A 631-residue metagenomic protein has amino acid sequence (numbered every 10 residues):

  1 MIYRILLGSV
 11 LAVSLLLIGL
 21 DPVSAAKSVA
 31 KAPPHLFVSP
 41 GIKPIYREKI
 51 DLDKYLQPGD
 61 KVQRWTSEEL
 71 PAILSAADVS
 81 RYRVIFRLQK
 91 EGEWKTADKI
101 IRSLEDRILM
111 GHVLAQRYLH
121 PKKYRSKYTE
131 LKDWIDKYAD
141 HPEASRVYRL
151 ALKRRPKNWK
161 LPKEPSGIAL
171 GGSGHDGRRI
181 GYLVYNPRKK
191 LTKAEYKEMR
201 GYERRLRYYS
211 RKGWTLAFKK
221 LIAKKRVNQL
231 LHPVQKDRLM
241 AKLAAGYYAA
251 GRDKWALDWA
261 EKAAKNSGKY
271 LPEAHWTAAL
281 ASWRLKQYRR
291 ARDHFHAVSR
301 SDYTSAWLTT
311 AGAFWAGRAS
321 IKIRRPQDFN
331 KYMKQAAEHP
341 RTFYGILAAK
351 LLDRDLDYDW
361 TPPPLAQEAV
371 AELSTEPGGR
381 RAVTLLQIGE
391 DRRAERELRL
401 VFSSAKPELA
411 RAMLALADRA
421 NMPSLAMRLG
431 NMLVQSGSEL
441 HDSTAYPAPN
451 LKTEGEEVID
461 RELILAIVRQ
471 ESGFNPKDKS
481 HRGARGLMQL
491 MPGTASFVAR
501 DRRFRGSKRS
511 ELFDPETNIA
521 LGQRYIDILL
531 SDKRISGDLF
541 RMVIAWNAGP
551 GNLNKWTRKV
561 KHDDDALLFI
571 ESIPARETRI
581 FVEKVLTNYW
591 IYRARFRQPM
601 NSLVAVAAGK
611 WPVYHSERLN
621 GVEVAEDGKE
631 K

Functional and structural regions predicted by a protein language model:
G8-I18: Bacterial N-terminal signal peptides
S39-G41, Y46-D51, K61-P156, K160 (+4 more regions): Alpha-helical, heptad-rich or low-complexity scaffold/stalk segments that mediate oligomerization or tethering
K54-K61, F86-W94, K122-Y128, G174-G181 (+5 more regions): Helix-turn-helix repeat elements of alpha-solenoid scaffolds
E105, A139, K193-A194, L231 (+4 more regions): Structural signature of alpha-solenoid helical repeat scaffolds
A115-L119, Y124-H141, L150, G167 (+10 more regions): Catalytic glycan-binding domains that act on GlcNAc-containing polysaccharides
